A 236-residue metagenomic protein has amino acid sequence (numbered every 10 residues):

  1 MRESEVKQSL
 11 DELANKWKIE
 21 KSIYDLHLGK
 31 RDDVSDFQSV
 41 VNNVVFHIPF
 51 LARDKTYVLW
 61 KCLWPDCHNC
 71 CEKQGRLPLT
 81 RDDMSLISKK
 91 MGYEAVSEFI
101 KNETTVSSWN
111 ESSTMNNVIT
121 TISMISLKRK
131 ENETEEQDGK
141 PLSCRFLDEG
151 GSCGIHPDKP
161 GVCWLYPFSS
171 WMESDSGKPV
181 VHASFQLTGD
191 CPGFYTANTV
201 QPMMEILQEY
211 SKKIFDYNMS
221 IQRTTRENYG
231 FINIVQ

Functional and structural regions predicted by a protein language model:
M1-Q236: Short loop/turn segments that flank or connect secondary-structure elements
